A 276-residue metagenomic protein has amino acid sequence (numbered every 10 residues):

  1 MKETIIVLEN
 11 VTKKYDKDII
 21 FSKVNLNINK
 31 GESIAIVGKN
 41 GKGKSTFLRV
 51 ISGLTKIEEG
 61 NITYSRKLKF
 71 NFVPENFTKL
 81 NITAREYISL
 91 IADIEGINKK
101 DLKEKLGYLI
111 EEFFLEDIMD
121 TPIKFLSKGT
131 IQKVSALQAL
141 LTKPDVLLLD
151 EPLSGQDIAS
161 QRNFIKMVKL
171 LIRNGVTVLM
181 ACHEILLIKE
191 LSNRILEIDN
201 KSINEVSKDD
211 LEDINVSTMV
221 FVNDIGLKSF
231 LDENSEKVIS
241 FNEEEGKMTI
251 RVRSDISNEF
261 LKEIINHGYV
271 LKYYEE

Functional and structural regions predicted by a protein language model:
I6, F21-K23: Conserved structural motif at the start of ABC-family nucleotide-binding domains
V37-K39: The feature captures the beta-strand-to-loop junction immediately N-terminal to the Walker
S52: Helix-to-loop junction immediately C-terminal to a conserved catalytic motif
S89, D101-I118: Conserved ABC ATPase "signature" region
L147-E151: Catalytic Walker B motif of ABC-type/P-loop ATPase nucleotide-binding domains
I158-S160: Helix N-cap at the start of a conserved alpha-helix in ABC-type nucleotide-binding domains
A181-H183: H-loop/switch region of ABC-family ATPase nucleotide-binding domains
